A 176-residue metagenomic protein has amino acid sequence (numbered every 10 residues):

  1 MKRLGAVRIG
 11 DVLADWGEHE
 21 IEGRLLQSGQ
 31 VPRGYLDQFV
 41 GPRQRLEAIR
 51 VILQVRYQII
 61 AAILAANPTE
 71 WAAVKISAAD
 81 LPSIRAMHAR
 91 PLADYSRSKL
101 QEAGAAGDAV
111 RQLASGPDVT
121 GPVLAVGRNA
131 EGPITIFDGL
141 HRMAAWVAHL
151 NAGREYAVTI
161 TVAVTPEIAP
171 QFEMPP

Functional and structural regions predicted by a protein language model:
K2, A14, H19-E22, G29-R43 (+3 more regions): Short alpha-helix boundary/capping and kink motifs at helix termini
I9: Short linear clamp-binding motif
A144-W146: Catalytic DNA-binding helix-loop module of base-excision-repair DNA glycosylases/AP lyases
A157-T165: A generic structural motif
V164-P176: Amphipathic, charge-rich alpha-helical segments that serve as recognition/docking helices
